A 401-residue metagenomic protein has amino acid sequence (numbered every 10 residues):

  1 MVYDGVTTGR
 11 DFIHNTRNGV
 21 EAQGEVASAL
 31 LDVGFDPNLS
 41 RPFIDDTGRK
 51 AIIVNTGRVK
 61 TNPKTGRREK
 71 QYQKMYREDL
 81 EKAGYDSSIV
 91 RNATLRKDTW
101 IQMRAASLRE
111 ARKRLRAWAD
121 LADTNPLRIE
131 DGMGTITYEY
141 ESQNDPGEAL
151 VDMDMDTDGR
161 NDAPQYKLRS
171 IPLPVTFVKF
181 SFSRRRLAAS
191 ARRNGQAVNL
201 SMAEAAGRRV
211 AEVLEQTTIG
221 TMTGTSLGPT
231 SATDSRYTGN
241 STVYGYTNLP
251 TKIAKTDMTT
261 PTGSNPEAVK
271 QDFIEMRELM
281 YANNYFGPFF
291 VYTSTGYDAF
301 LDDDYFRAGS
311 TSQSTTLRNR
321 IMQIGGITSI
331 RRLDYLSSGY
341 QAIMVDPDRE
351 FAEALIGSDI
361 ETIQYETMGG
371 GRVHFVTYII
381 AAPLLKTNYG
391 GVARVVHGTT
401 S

Functional and structural regions predicted by a protein language model:
V2-A122, D302-S401: Sequence/fold signature of self-assembling virion shell proteins
K70, K82, I89-V178: Assembly/oligomerization interface modules of large self-assembling protein complexes
Q143-D145, T176-L187, G296, D348 (+2 more regions): Generic structural motif
T157-L168, E215-T217, T367-R372: Short, mixed-charge, low-aromatic patches
I171-V175, G239, N284, S337-S338 (+1 more regions): A generic structural signal for short, non-catalytic loop/turn and secondary-structure boundary residues
F177-Q271: Alpha-helical scaffold segments that mediate packing/assembly in large oligomeric complexes
G224-L227, D234, N240-V243, G296-F300 (+2 more regions): Short, catalytically relevant binding-site loops at active-site mouths
K255-T328: Long, positively charged binding patches that form subdomain-scale interaction surfaces for polyanionic ligands
